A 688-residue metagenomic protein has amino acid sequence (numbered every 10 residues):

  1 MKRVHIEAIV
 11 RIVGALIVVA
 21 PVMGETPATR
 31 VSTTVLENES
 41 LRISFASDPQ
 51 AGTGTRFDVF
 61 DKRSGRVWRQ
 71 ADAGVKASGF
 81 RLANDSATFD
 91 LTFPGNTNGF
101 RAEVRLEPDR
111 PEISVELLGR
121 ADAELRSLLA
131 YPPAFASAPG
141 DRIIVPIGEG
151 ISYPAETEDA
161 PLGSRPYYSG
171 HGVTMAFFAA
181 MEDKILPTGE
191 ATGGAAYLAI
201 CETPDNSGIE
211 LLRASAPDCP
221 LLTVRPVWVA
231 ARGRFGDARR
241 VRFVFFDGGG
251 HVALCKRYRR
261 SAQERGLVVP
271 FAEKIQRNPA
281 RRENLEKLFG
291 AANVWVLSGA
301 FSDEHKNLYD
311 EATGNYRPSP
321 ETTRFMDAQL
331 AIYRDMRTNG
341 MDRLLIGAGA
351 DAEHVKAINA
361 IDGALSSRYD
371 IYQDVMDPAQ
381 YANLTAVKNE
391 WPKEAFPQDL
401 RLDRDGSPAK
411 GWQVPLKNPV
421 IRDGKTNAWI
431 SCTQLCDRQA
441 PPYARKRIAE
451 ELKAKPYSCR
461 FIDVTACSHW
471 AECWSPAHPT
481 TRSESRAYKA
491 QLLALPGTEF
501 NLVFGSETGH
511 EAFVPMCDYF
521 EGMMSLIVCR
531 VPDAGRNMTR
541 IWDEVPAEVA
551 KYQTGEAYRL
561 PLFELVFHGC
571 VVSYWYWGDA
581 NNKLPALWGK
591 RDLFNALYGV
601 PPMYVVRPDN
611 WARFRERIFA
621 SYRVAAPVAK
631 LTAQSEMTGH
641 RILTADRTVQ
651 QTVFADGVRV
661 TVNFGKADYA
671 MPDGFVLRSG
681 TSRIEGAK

Functional and structural regions predicted by a protein language model:
H5-A15: Sec-dependent signal peptide recognition, specifically the positively charged N-region followed immediately by
V18-V31: Bacterial Sec-dependent signal peptides at the C-terminal "C-region" and cleavage site
P27-R30, G79, S635-I642: Short secondary-structure junctions
R30-S32, F100-A102, T648: Residue-level marker for the onset of beta-strands and adjacent loop->beta junctions in well-ordered domains
V35-M376, C459, G674-I684: Carbohydrate-recognition beta-sandwich/jelly-roll modules in extracellular/periplasmic carbohydrate-active proteins
S47-T53, T188, P220-L254, F289 (+8 more regions): Active-site-proximal substrate-binding groove within the catalytic cores of carbohydrate-active enzymes
T313, R317-F325, R368-E450: Active-site-adjacent "subsite" loops/lids of carbohydrate-active enzymes
